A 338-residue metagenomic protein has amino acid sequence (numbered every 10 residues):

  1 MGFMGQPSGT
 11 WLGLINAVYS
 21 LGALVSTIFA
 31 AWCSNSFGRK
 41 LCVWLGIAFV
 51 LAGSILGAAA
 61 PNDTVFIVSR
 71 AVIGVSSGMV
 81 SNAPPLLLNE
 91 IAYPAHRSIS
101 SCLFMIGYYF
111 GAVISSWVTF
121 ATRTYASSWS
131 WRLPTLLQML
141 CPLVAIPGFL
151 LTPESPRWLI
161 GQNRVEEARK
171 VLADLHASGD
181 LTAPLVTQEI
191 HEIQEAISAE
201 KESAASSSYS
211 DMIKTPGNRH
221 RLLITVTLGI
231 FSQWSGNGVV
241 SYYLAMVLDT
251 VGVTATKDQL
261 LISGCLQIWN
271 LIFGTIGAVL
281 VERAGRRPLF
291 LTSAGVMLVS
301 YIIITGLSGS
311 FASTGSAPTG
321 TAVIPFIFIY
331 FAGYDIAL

Functional and structural regions predicted by a protein language model:
M1-D174, S198-L338: Alpha-helical transmembrane bundle of multi-pass membrane proteins
L175-Q188: Short intracellular "coupling" helices and adjacent cytoplasmic loop segments at the cytosolic face of multi-pass
V186-E202: Cytosol/matrix-facing amphipathic helices and coiled-coil assembly/linker segments of eukaryotic membrane proteins
